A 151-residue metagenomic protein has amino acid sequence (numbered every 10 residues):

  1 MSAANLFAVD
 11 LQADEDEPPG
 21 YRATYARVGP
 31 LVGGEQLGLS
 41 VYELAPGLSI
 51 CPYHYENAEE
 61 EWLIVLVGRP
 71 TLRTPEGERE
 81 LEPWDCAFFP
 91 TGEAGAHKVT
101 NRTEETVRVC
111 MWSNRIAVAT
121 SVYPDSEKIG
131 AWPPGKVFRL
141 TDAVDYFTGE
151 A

Functional and structural regions predicted by a protein language model:
M1-Q36, S121-A151: A short, N-terminal "cap"/entry segment at the start of jelly-roll beta-barrel domains of the cupin/DSBH fold
A23-Y25, S40-E56, A94: Conserved short histidine dyad/triad with adjacent acidic residue
G29-L37, L48-E61, G77: A short beta-loop-beta micro-motif enriched in histidine and acidic residues
V41-A45, E56-L72, W112-I116: Short, conserved beta-strand element in jelly-roll/cupin
I50, E60, V67-R69, E76 (+2 more regions): A generic structural motif
P75-G92: Short acidic-glycine-tyrosine-enriched beta hairpin
T91-A119: Ligand-binding loop in jelly-roll beta-barrel domains
